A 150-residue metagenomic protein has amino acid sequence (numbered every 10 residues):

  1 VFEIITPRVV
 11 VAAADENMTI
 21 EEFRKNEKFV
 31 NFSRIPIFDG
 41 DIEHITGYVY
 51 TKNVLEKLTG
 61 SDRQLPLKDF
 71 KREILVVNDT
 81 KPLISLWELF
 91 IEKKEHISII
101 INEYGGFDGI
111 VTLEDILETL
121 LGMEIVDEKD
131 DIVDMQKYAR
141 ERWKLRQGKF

Functional and structural regions predicted by a protein language model:
V1-F150: Cytosolic regulatory modules rich in charged/polar residues
